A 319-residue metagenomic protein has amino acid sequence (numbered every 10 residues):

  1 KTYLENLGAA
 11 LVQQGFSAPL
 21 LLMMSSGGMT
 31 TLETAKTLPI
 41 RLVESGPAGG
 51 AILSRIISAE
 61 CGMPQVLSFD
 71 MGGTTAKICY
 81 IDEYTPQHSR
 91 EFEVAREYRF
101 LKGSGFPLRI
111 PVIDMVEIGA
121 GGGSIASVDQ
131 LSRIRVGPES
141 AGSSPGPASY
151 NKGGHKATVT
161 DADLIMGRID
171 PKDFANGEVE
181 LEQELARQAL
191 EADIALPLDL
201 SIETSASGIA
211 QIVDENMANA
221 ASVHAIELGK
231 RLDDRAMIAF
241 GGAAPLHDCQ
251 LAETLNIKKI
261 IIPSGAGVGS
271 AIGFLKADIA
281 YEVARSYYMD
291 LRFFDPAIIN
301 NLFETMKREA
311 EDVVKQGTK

Functional and structural regions predicted by a protein language model:
K1-K319: N-terminally biased helix-coil "hinge/interface" segments that flank
